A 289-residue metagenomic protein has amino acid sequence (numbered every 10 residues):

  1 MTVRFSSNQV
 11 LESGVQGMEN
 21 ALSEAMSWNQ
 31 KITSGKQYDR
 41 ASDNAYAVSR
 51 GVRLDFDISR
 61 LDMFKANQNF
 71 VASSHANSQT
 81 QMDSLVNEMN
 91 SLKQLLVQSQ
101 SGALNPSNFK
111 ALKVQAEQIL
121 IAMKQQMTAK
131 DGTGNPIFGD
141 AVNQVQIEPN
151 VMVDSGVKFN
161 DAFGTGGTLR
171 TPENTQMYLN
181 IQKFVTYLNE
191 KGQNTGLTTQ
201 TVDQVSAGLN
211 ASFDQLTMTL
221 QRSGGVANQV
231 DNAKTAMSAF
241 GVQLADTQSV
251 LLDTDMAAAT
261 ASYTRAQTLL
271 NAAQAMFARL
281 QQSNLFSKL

Functional and structural regions predicted by a protein language model:
M1-G139, T186-L289: Amphipathic alpha-helical polymerization modules
A141-L197: Cysteine-poor, low-complexity segments in flexible/peripheral regions
